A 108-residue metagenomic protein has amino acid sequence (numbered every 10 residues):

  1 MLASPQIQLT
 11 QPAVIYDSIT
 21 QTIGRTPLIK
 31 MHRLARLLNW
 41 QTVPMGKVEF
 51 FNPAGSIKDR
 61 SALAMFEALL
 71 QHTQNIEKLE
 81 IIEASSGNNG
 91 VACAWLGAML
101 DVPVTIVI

Functional and structural regions predicted by a protein language model:
M1-I108: PLP-dependent amino-acid enzyme catalytic core
